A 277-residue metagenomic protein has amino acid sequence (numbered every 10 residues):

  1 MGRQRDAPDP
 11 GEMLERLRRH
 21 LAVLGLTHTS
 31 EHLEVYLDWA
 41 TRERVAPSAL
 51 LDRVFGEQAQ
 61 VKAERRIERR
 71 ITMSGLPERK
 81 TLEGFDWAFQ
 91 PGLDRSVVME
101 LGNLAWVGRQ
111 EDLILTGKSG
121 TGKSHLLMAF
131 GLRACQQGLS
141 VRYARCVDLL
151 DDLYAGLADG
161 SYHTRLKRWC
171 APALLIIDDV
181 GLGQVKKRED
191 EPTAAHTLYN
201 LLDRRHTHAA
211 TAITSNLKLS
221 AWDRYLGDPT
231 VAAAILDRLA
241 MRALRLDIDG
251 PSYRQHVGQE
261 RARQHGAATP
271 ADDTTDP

Functional and structural regions predicted by a protein language model:
M1-R19, A262-P277: Intrinsically disordered, low-complexity and often Lys/Arg-enriched segments
E15, R19-A22, E31-E34, D52-R53 (+12 more regions): Solvent-exposed alpha-helical segments within well-ordered globular domains of core cellular machineries
R16-R19, V35-W39, G84, D112-T116 (+1 more regions): Short hinge/gating elements
R18, A22-P77: Interdomain "pre-motor" coupling segment immediately N-terminal to P-loop NTPase/helicase cores
H20, L24-T27, Y36-W39, E57 (+12 more regions): Conserved, well-folded catalytic cores of nucleic-acid-processing and energy-transducing macromolecular machines
D52-A105, R109, H256-H265: AAA+ P-loop ATPase motor domain of ring mechanoenzymes
L93-P172, D276: Conserved P-loop
S140-A144, D148-L174, V180-P277: Replace "adjacent to P-loop NTPase cores in ATP/GTP-dependent enzymes" with "adjacent to NTP-binding cores
